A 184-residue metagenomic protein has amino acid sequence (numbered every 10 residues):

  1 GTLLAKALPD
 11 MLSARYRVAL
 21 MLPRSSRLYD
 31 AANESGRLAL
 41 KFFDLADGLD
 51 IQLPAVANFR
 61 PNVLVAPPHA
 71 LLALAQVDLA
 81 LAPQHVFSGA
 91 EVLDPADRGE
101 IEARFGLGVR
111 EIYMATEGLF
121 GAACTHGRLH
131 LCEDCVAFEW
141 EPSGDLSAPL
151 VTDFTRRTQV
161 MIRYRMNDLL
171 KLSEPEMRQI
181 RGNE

Functional and structural regions predicted by a protein language model:
T2-L45: Conserved AMP-binding loop of ANL adenylate-forming enzymes
S35-E184: Active-site glycine/GP-rich loop and adjacent strand/helix microenvironment that borders small-molecule binding pockets
